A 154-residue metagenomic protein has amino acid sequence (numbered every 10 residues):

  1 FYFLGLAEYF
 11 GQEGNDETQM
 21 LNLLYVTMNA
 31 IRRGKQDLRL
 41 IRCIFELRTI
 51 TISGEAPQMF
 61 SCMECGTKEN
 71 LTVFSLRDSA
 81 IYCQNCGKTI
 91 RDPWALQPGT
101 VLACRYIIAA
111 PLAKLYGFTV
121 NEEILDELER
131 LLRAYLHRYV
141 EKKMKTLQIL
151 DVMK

Functional and structural regions predicted by a protein language model:
F1-K154: Non-catalytic alpha-helical scaffolds and adjoining flexible linkers that form interface surfaces for assembly
